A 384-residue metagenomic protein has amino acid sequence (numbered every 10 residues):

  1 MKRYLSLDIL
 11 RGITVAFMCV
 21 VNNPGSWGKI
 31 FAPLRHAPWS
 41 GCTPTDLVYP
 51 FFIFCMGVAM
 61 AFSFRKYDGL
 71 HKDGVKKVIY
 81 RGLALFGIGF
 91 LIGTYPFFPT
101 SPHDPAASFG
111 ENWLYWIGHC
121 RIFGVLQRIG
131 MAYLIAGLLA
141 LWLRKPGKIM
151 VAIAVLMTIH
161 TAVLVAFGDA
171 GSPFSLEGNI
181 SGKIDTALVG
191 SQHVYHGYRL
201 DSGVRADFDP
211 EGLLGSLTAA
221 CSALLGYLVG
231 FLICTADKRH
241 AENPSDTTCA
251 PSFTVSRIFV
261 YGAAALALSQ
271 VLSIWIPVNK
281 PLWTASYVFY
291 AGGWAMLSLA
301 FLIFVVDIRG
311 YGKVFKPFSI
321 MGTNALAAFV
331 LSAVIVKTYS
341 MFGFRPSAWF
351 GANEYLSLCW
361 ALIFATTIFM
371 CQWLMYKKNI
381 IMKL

Functional and structural regions predicted by a protein language model:
M1-L384: Alpha-helical transmembrane segments and their immediate juxtamembrane cytosolic regions
